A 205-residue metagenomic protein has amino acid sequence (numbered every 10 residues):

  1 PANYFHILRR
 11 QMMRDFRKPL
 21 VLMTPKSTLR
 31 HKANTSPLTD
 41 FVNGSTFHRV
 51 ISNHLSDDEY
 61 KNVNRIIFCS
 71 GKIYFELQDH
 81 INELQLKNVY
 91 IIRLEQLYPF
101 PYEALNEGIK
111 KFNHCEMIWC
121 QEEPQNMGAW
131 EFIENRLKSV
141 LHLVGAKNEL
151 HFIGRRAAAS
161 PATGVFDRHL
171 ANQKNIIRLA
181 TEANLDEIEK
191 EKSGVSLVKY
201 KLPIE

Functional and structural regions predicted by a protein language model:
P1-A2, R10-R14, L20, P25-T28 (+1 more regions): Peripheral docking tails and interdomain loops at the edges of cofactor- or intermediate-handling domains
P1-I73: Active-site phosphate/pyrophosphate-binding segments
Y4-R9, H31-N34, L77-H80, P101-A104 (+2 more regions): A short acidic (Asp/Glu
M13-R17, K61, H80-V89, K111-C115 (+1 more regions): Secondary-structure transition/capping motifs at alpha-helix termini and the adjoining loop/turn into the next element
P37-T46, L84-Y90, A129-G145: A short, gly/pro- and small-residue-rich
V63-R65, C69-G71, L77-Q78, K192-E205: Charge-patterned, long linear interaction tracts outside catalytic cores
N64-F68, E116-E123: Short glycine-rich or small-residue beta-strand-to-loop segments that form or flank ligand, phosphate, metal/Fe-S
Y74-N113: Generic long, charged, amphipathic alpha-helical segments
